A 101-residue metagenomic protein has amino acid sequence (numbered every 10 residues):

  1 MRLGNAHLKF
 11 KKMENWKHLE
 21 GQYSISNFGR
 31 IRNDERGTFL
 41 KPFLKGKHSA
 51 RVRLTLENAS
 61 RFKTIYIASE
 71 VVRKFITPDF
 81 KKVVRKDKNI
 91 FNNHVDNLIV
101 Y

Functional and structural regions predicted by a protein language model:
R2-V83, D87-Y101: Conserved recognition-core residues within compact binding domains
